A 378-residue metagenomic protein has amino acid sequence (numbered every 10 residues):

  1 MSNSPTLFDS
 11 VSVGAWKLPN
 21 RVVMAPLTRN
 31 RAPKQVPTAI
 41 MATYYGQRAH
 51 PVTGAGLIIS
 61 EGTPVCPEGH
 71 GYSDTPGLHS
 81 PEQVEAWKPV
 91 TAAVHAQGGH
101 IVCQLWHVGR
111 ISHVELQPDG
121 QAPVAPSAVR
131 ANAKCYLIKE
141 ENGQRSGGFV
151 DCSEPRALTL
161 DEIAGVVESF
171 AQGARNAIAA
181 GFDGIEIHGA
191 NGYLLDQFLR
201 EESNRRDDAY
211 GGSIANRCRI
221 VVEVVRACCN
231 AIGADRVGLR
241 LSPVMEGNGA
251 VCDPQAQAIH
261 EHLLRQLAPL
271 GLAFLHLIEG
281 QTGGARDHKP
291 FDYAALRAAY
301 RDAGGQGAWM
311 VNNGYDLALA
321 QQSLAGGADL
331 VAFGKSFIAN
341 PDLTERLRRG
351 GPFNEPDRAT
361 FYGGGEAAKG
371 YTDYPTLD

Functional and structural regions predicted by a protein language model:
M1-D378: Flavin-dependent oxidoreductase catalytic cores
